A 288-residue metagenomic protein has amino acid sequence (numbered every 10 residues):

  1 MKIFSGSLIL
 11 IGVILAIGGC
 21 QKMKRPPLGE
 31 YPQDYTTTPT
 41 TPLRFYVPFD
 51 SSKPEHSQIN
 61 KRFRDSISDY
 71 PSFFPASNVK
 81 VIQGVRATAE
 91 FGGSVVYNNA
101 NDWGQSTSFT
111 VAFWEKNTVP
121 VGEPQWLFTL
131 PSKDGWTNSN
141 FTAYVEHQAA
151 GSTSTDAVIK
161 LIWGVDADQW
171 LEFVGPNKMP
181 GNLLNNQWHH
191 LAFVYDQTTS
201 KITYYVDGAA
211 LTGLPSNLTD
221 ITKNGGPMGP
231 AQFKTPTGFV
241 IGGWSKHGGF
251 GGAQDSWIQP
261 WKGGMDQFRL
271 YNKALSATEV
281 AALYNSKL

Functional and structural regions predicted by a protein language model:
L15-G19: C-terminal motif of bacterial Sec signal peptides marking the signal peptidase cleavage site
C20-F91, T235, A281-L288: Extracytoplasmic low-complexity segments
G29-T38, E90-F109, G175-G181: Short surface loop/edge beta-strand patches of beta-sandwich-type extracellular domains that form ligand-contact sites
F45-S52, F109-V119, F239, G243 (+1 more regions): Extracellular, beta-strand-rich glycan-interacting domains
F113, N186-Y195, Y204: Short tryptophan-centered beta-strand motifs in secreted/extracellular beta-sheet-rich domains of glycan-recognition
F128-V165, N224: Glycan-recognition/cleft segments
L161-H190: Short, aromatic/His-centered strand-loop micro-motif at the edge of beta-sheets
P215-G263: Flexible glycan-contacting loops in extracellular carbohydrate-active proteins
